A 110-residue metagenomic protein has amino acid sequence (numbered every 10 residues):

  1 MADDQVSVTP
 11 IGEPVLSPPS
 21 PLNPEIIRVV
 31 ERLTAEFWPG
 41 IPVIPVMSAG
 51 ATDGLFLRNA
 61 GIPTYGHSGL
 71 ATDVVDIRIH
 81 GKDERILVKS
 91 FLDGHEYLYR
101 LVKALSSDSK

Functional and structural regions predicted by a protein language model:
M1-Y99, K103-K110: Metal-dependent amide/peptide-bond hydrolase catalytic core, centered on the "pita-bread" metallohydrolase fold
